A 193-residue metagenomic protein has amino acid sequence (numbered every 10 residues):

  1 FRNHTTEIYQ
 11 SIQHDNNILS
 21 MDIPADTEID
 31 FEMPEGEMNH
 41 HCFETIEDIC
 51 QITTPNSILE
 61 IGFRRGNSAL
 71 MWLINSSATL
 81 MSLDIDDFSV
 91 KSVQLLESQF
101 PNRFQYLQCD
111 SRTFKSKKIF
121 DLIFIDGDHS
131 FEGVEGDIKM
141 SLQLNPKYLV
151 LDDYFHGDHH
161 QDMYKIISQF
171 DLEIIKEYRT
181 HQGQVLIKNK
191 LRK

Functional and structural regions predicted by a protein language model:
F1-F124, D128-K193: A short alpha-helical cap/connector motif
